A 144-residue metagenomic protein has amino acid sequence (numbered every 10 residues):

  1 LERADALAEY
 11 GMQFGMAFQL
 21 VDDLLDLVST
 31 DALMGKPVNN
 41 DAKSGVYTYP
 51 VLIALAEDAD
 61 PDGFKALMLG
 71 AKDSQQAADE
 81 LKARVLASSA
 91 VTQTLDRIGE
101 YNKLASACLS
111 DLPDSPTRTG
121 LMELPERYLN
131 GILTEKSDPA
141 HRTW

Functional and structural regions predicted by a protein language model:
L1-W144: All-alpha prenyltransferase/terpene-synthase fold signal
